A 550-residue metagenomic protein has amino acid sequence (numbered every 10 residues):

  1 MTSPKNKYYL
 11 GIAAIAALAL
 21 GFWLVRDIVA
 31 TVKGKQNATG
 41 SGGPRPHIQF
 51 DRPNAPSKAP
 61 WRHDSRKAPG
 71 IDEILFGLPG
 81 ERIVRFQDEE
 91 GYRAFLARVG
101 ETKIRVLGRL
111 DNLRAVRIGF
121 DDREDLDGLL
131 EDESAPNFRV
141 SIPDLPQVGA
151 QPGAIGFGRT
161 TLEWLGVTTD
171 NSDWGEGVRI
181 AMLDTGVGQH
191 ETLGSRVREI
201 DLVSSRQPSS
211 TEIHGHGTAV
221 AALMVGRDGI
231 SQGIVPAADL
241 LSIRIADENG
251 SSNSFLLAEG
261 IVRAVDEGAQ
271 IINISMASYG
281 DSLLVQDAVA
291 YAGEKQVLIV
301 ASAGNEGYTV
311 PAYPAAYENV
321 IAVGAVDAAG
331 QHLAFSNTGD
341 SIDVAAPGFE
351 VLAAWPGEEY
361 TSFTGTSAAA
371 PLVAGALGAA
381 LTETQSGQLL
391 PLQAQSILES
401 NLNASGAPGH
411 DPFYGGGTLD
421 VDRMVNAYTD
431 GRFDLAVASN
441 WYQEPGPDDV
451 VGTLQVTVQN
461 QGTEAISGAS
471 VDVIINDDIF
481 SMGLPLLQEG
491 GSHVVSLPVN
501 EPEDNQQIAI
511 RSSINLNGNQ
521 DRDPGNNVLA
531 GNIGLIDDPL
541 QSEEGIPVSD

Functional and structural regions predicted by a protein language model:
Y8-Q151: Primarily auto-inhibitory N-terminal propeptides
A17, A221-V225, L241, I245-A246 (+2 more regions): Hydrolase catalytic cores
G34, A38-Q49, D72, V265 (+8 more regions): C-terminal subdomain of the subtilisin-like protease fold in secreted/lumenal serine endopeptidases
A59-H63, A68-L75, R105-L113, L130-R179 (+3 more regions): Protease zymogen maturation seam
I83, R179-M182, L240-S242, Q270-S275 (+4 more regions): Structural recognition of the beta-strand scaffold that forms the well-ordered cores of secreted hydrolase catalytic
T168-I180, T185-I200, Q207-S254, Y317-N319 (+2 more regions): Subtilisin-like serine protease catalytic core
R227, I245-N319, A329-H332, T338 (+3 more regions): Substrate-binding/access-modulating region of protease and related hydrolase catalytic domains
G416, V421-D550: Extracellular/luminal regions of secreted and cell-surface proteins that mediate adhesion/ECM remodeling
